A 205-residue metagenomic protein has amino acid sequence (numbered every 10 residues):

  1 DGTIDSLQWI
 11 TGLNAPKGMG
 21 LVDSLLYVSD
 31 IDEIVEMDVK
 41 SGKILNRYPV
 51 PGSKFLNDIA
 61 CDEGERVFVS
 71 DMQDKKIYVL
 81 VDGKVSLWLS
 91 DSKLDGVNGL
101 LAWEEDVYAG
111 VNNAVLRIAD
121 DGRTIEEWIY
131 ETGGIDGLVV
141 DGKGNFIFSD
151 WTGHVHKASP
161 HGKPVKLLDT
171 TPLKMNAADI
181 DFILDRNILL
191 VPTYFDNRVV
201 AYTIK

Functional and structural regions predicted by a protein language model:
D1-T3, D38-K43, L80-K84, A119-R123 (+2 more regions): Short loop/turn segments that connect beta-strands within beta-propeller blades
T3-I10, K43-P49, K84-D91, R123-I129 (+1 more regions): A short beta-strand motif characteristic of beta-propeller blades
T11-Y27, P51-V67, S92-D106, G110-A114 (+3 more regions): Beta-rich, blade/repeat-based domains predominating in secreted/periplasmic proteins but also intracellular
S29-L80: Hydrophobic alpha-helical segments and helix pairs
I31, M72-Q73, G110-N112, D150-W151 (+2 more regions): Short loop/turn segments immediately following the C-termini of beta-strands
I34-E36, K75-I77, V115-L116, H154-H156 (+1 more regions): Structural signal for beta-propeller blades
Q73-D91, D95-V115, D120-E126: Solenoidal tandem-repeat scaffolds enriched in leucines and small polar residues
N176-K205: Blade-level signature of beta-propeller repeat domains, shared across WD40, Kelch, NHL, RCC1 and BNR/Asp-box propellers
